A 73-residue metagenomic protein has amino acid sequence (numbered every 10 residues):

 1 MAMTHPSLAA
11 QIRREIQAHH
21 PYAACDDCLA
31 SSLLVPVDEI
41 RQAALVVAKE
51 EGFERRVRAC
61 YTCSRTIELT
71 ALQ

Functional and structural regions predicted by a protein language model:
T4-A24, A44-K49: Positively charged, polyanion-binding regions of nucleic-acid-associated proteins
C28-A30: A short acidic, leucine-rich amphipathic alpha-helix
P36-V46: Short amphipathic alpha-helical interaction segments
V57: Residues immediately within or flanking Cys/His clusters that coordinate Zn2+ in small zinc-binding modules
C60-C63: Short cysteine-rich clusters marking metal-coordination/redox-active sites
L69-T70: Short, non-ligating residues that shape and space the ligands of small metal-coordination modules and catalytic
